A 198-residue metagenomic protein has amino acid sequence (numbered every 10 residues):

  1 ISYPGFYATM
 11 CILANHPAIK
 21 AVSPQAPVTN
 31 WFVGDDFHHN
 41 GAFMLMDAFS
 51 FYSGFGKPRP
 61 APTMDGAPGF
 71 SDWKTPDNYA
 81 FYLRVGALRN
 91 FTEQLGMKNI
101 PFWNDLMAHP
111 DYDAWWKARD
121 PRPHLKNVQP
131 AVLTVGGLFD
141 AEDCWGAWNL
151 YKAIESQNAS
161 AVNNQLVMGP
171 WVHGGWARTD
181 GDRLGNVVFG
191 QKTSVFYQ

Functional and structural regions predicted by a protein language model:
I1-M10: Glycine-rich nucleophile elbow surrounding the catalytic serine of serine-hydrolase chemistry
Y3, A26, P170-W171: Residues that line or immediately flank small-molecule/substrate-binding pockets and catalytic motifs
I12, Y151-I154: A conserved amphipathic alpha-helix that caps or lines the catalytic cleft of carbohydrate- and lipid-modifying enzymes
L13-N15, I19-N127: Accessory cap/linker subdomain of secreted extracellular hydrolases
V128, T134-G136: Short beta-strand/loop motif that positions the catalytic acidic residue of the alpha/beta-hydrolase fold
A141-W148: Conserved alpha/beta-hydrolase "acid-adjacent" motif
E155-G175, T179-D182: Catalytic histidine neighborhood in serine/cysteine hydrolases with alpha/beta-hydrolase-type architecture
R183-Q198: Catalytic active-site module of serine/aspartate enzymes centered on a nucleophile-bearing elbow/loop
